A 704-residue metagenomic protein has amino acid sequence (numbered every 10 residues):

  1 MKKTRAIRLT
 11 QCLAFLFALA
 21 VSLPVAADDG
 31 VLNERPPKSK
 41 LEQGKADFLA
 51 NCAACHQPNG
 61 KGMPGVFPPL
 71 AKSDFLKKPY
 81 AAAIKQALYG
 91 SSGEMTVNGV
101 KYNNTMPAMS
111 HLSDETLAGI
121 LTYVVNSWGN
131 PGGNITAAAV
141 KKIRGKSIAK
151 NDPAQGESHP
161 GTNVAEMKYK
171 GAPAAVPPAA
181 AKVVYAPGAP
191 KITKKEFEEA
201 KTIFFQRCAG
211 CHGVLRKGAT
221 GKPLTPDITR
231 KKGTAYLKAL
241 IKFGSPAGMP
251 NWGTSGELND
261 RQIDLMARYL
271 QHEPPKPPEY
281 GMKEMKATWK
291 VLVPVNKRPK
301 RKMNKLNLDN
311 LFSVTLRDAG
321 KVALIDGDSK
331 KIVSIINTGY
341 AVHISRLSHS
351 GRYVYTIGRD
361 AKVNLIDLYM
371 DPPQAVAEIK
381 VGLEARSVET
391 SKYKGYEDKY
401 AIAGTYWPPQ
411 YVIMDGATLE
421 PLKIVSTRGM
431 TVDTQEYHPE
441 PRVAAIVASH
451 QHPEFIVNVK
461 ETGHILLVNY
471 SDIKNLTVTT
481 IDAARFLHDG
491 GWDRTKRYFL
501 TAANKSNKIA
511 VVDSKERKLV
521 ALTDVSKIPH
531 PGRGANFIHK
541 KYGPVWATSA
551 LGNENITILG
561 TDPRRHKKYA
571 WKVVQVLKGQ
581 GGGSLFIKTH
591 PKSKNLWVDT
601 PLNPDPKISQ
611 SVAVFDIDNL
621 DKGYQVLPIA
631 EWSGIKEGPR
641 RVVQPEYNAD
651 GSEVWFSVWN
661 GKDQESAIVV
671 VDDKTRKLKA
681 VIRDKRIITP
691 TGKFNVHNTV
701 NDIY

Functional and structural regions predicted by a protein language model:
K2-L13: Bacterial N-terminal signal peptides that target proteins for export
D28-D47, M63-V66, I143, M167-I203 (+1 more regions): Electrostatic cytochrome c docking/interface patches
K38-M63, L76-Y89, T193-L215, Y236-F243: Sequence/structural segment immediately N-terminal to covalent heme-attachment motifs in c-type and related
N59, P69, T105-A108, L215 (+6 more regions): Conserved beta-strand positions that form and line the central face of beta-propeller blades
K72-N134, G210, L215-A219, T225-P275: Extracytoplasmic electron-transfer domains, predominantly the class I c-type cytochrome c fold
A137-A149, E284-V295: A short, charged, Gly/Pro-tolerant segment at domain boundaries
K168-A181, P187-K195, V214, K238-F243 (+2 more regions): Predominantly soluble domains enriched in secretory-pathway, periplasmic, or organellar proteins
